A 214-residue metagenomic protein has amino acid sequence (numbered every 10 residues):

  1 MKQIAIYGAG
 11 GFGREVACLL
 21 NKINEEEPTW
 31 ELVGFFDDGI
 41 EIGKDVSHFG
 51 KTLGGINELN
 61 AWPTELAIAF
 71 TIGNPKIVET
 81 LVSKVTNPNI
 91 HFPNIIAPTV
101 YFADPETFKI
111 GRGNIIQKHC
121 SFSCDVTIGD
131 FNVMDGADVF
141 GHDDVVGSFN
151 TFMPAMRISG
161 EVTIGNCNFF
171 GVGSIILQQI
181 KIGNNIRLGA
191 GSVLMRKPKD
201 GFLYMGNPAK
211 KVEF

Functional and structural regions predicted by a protein language model:
K2-L20: Glycine-rich adenosine-cofactor-binding loop
Q3-I4, L32-V33, T64-A69: Short active-site oxyanion
R14, C18, E79, S148 (+1 more regions): Alpha-helical elements of the RecA-like P-loop NTPase motor core of helicases
L20-N24, V85: Active-site catalytic pocket residues across diverse enzymes, especially alpha/beta-hydrolases
I23-D45: NAD(P)-binding Rossmann-fold cofactor-contacting core
I40-Y101: Phosphate-bearing ligand-interacting subdomains that bind or position ATP/ADP/UDP/GDP/NAD(P) or nucleotide-linked
I95-V212: Structural signal for interior beta-strand "rungs" in well-ordered beta-sheet cores of soluble enzyme domains
